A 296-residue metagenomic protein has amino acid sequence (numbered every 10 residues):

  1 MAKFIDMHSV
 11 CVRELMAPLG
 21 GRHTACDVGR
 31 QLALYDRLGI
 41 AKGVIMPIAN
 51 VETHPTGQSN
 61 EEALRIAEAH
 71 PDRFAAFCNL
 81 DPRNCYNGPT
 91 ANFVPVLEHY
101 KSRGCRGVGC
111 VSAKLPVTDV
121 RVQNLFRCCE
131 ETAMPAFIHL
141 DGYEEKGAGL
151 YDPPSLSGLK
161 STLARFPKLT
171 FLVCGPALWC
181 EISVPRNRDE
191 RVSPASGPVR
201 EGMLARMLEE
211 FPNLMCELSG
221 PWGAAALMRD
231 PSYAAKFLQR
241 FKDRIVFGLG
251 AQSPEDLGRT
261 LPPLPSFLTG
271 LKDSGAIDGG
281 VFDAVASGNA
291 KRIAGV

Functional and structural regions predicted by a protein language model:
M1-K42, R240-V246, Q252-V296: Mid-to-C-terminal alpha-helical segments outside catalytic/metal-binding sites
F4-M7, V44-P47, F77-N79, G109 (+3 more regions): Active-site neighborhood of phospho(di)ester-bond hydrolases with catalytic His/Asp-centered motifs
H8, Y35, A63, A67 (+6 more regions): Conserved, mostly hydrophobic/aromatic
S9, G29-T53, F74-D81, R106-A113: Divalent metal-dependent hydrolysis catalytic cores, especially in the metallo-beta-lactamase
V12-L15, N50-T53, R83-C85, P116-V117 (+4 more regions): Active-site environment of divalent metal-dependent phosphoester hydrolases
A25-A33, P55-I66, A91-P95, S155-K160 (+2 more regions): Alpha-helical scaffolding within the catalytic cores of extracellular/periplasmic polymer-degrading hydrolases
H54-P154, M215: Active-site gating/metal-coordination segments in enzymes
G107, D119-F247: Catalytic pocket-lining loop regions of alpha/beta-barrel enzymes, especially the amidohydrolase/enolase/GH5 lineages
